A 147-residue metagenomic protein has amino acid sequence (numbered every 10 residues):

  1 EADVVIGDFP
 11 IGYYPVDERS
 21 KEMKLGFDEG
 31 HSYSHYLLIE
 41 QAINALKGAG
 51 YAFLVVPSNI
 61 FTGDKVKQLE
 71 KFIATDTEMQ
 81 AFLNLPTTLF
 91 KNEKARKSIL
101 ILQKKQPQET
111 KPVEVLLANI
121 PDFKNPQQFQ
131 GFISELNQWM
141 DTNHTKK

Functional and structural regions predicted by a protein language model:
E1-I6: S-adenosyl-L-methionine
F9-L37, N59: Mobile active-site "lid"/loop adjacent to the S-adenosyl-L-methionine
P10-K21, E40-A45, E78-F82, I120-F123 (+1 more regions): Charged, low-complexity, helix/coiled-coil-prone segments
P10-Y13, N59-F61, L89, K105-P107 (+1 more regions): Conserved nucleotide-binding/hydrolysis micro-motifs of P-loop NTPases
V16, G63, E93, T110-K111: Generic domain-boundary/flexible-linker signal
H31-L89, A95: Conserved Class I SAM-dependent methyltransferase catalytic core
K94-K147: Flexible, glycine-/basic-rich loop-and-beta segments that form/coincide with the SAM-dependent methyltransferase
